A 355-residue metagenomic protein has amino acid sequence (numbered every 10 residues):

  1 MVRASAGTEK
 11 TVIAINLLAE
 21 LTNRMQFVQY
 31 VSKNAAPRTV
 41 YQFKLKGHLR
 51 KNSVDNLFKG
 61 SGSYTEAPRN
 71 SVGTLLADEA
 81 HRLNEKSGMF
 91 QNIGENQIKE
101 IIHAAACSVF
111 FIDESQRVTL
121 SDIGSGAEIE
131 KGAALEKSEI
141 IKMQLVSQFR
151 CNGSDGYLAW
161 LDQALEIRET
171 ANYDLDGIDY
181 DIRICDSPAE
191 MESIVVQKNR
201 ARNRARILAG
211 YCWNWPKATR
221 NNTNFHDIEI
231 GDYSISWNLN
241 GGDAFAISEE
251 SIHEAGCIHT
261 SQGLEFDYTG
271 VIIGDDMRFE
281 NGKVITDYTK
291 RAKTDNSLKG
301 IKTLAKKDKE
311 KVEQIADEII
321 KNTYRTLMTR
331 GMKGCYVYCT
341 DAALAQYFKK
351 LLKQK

Functional and structural regions predicted by a protein language model:
V2: Hydrophobic anchor at the beta1->P-loop junction of P-loop NTPases
A6: The conserved Walker
K10-T11: Conserved lysine of the Walker
A14, T119-G124, E136-A159, E166-I285: Conserved helicase/translocase motor-coupling segment
N23-R50, G60-P68: AAA+/P-loop NTPase substrate/partner-engagement loops
G47-A104, H253-G256, T323: Conserved RecA-like ASCE ATPase "motif II neighborhood" in helicase/translocase motors
L76-L145: Signature of the SF2 helicase/ATPase Hel1-core->accessory helical subdomain module
V109, E254-K355: C-terminal accessory regions
